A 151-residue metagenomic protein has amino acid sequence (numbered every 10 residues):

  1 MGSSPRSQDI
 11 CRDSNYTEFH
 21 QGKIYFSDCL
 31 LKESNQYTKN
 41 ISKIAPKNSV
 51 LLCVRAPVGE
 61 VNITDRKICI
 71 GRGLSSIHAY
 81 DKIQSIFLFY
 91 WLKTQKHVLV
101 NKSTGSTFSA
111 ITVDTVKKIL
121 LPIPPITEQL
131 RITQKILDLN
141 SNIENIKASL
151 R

Functional and structural regions predicted by a protein language model:
M1-D9, Y16-K47, D65: Sequence-specific dsDNA recognition surfaces
D9-R12, I123-P124: Replace "in large, NTP-powered and nucleic-acid-processing enzymes" with "in large, NTP-powered factors and other
S14-T17, P46-S49, S85-F89: Non-catalytic, well-ordered alpha-helical scaffold segments
Q21-Y25, K93-K96, L137: Amphipathic, well-packed alpha-helical segments that form the structural scaffold of globular domains
L52-C53: A generic structural signal for residues embedded in beta-strands
A56-E60: Short, charged beta-turn/beta-strand-edge "cap" motif at the junction between a beta-strand and an adjacent loop
N62-I68, R72-I123: Basic, amphipathic alpha-helical recognition segments used for DNA target recognition
H97-V98, S109, D114-R151: Amphipathic alpha-helical coiled-coil/heptad-repeat segments
